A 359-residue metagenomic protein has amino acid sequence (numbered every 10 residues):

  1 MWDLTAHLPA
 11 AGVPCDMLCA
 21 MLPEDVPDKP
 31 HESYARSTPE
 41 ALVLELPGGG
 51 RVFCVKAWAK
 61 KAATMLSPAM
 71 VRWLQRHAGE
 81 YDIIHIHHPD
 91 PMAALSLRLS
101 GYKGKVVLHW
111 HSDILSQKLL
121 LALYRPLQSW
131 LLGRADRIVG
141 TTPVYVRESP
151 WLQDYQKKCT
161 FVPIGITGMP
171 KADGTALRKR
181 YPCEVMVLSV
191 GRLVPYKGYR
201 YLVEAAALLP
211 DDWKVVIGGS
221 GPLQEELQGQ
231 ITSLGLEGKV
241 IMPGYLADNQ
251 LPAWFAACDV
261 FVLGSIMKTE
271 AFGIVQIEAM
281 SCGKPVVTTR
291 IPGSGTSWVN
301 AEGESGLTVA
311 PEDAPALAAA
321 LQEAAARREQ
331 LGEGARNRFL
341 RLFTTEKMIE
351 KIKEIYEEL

Functional and structural regions predicted by a protein language model:
D3, C19, Q128-D173, M242: Donor nucleotide-sugar binding/catalytic pocket of nucleotide-sugar-dependent glycosyltransferases
I86-A93: Short His-centered aromatic/hydrophobic patch
L132, Y245-L246, A253-C258: Short alpha-helical donor nucleotide-sugar binding micro-motif in glycosyltransferases
V185-L208, V215, P222-Q228, P315 (+1 more regions): A conserved mid-protein helix/loop that constitutes part of the nucleotide-sugar donor-binding site
Q228-L246: Nucleotide-activated donor-binding/catalytic signature segment of Leloir-type glycosyltransferases, i.e., the conserved
S281-R290: Short hydrophobic beta-strand element within catalytic cores of glycosyltransferases and related nucleotide-activated
A301-A314, L321-R328: Conserved acidic donor-binding segment of nucleotide-sugar-dependent glycosyltransferases
E323, R327-T345, K351-E354: A short, well-ordered alpha-helix in the C-terminal region of glycosyltransferases
